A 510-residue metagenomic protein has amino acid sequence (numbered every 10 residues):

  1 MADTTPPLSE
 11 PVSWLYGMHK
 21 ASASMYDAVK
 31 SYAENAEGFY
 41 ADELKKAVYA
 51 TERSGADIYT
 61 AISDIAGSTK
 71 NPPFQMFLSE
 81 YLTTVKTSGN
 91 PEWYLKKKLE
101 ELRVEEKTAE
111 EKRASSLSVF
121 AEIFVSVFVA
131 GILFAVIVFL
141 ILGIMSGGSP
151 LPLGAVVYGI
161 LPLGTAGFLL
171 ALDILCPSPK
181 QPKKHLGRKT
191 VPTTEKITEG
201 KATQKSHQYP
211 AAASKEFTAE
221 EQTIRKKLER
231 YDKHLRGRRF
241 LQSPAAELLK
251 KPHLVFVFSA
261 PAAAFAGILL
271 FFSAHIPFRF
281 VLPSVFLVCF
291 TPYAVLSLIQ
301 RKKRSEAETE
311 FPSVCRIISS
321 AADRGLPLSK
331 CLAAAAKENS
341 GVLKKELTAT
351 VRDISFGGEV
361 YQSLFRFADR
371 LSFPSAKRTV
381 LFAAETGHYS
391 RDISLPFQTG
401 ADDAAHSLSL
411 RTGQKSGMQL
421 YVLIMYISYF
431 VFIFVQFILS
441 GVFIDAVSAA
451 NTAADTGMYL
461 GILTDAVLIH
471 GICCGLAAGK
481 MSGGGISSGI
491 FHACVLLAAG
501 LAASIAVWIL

Functional and structural regions predicted by a protein language model:
M1-A66, M76, H185-K215, G267-D369 (+5 more regions): Juxtamembrane/interface alpha-helical elements of multi-pass membrane proteins
Y59-E80, Y94-R113, R225-L235, Q362-F382 (+2 more regions): Hydrophobic alpha-helical transmembrane segments
T84-V104, Q204-G237, G387-D402: Short, charged cytosolic
T108-L172, V257-A266, S284-F290, H406-K480 (+1 more regions): Bilayer-spanning, highly hydrophobic alpha-helical transmembrane segments
L117-F124, H207-F265, S416-I424: Loop-to-transmembrane boundary segments
Y158-A245, S297, D323: Membrane-cytosol interface segments
Q300-K303, K480-I490: Membrane-helix interface "capping/anchor" motifs
A502-L510: Juxtamembrane boundary at the C-terminal end of a transmembrane helix
